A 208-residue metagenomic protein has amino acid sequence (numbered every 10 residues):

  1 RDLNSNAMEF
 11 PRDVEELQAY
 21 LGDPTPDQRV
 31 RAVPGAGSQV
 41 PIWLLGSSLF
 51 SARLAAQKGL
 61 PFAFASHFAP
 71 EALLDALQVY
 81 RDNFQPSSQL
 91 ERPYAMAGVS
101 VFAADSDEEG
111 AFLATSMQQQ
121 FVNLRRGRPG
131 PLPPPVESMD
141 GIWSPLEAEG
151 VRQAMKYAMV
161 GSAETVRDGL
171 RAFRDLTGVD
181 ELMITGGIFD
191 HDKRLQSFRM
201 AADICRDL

Functional and structural regions predicted by a protein language model:
R1-M8, Q39-I42, F64-A65: Flexible, glycine/proline-enriched loop segments at strand-loop-helix junctions that form or flank small-ligand binding
R1-R31, A72-G178: An alpha-helical appendage that flanks or caps ligand/catalytic pockets
Y20, L54, K58, V79 (+3 more regions): Alpha-helical structural signal in soluble globular domains
T25-Q28, V40-L49: Core active-site phosphate/anionic-ligand binding loop and the adjoining beta-turn-alpha structural block in enzyme
P41-L45, L60-A65, P93-S100, D180-I184: Hydrophobic faces of well-ordered beta-strands that scaffold small-molecule active sites in alpha/beta enzyme cores
S48, A52-E71, A76-L77, R81: A conserved active-site cap/scaffold subdomain adjacent to cofactor or substrate pockets
F68, V101-A103, I188-D190: Active-site-proximal loop/turn and secondary-structure-junction residues that shape catalytic pockets, frequently
R174-L208: Generic C-terminus detector
